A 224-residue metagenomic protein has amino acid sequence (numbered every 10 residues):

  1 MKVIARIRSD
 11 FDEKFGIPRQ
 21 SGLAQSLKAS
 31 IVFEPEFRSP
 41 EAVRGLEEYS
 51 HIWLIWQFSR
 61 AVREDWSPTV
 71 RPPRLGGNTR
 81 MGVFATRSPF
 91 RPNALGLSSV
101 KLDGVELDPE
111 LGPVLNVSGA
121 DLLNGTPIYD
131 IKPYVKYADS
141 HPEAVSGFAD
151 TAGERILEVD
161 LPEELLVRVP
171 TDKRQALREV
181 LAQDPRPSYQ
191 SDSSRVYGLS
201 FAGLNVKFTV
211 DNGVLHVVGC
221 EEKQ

Functional and structural regions predicted by a protein language model:
M1-L95, L107-N116, A120-Q224: Mixed-charge, low-complexity intrinsically disordered regions
R8, V100-D103: Conserved positions in beta-strands of structured domains
